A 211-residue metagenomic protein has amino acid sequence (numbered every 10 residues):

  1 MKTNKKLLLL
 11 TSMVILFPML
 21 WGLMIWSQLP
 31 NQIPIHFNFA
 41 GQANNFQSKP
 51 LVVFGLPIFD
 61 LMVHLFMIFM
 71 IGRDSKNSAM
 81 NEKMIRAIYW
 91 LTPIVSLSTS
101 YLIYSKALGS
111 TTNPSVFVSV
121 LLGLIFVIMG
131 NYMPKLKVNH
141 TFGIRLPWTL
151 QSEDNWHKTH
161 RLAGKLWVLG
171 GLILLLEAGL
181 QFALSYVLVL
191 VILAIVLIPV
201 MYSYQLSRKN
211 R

Functional and structural regions predicted by a protein language model:
K5-L23: N-terminal signal-anchor transmembrane alpha helix
L7-L10, V52-F59, I85-I94, H157-V168: Select subsegments of transmembrane alpha-helices in polytopic membrane proteins, especially boundary-proximal
T11-S12, N45-D60, T112-M129: Alpha-helical transmembrane segments
I15, H140-K209: Terminal transmembrane helical module of multi-pass membrane proteins
M19-L23, L65, S100-Y104, L172-G179 (+1 more regions): Alpha-helical transmembrane segments of multipass membrane proteins
G22-V53, F142-Q151: Active-site and channel-lining beta-strand-loop segments that bind or position nucleotide-derived/phosphorylated
M24-L29, L61-R73, I128-G143, L206-S207: Membrane-water interface of transmembrane alpha-helices
I68-V116: Ordered, amphipathic secondary-structure segments that act as subunit-interaction surfaces in large macromolecular
